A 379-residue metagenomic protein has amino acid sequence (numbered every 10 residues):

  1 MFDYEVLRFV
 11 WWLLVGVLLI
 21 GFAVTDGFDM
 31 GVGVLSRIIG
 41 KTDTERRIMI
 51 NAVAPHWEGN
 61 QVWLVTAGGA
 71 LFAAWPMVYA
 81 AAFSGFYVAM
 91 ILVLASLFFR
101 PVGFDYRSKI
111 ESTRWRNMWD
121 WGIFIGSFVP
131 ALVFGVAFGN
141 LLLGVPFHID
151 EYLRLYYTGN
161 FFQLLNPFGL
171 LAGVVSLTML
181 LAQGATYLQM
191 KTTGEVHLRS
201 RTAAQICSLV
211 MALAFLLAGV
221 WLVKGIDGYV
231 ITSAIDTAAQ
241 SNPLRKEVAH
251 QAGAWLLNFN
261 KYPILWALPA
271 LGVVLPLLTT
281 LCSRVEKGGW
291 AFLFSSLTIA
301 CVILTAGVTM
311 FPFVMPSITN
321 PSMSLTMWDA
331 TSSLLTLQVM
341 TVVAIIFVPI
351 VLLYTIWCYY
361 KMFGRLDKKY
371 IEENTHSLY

Functional and structural regions predicted by a protein language model:
M1-G59, V65-G69: N-terminal signal-anchor module of multipass membrane proteins
M1-L13, F72-Y87, L142-L153, N160-P167: Helix-coil boundary and interhelical linker segments in multi-pass alpha-helical membrane proteins
W11-F22, F83-S96, F124-V129, Q163-L177 (+1 more regions): Alpha-helical transmembrane segments
S36-M49, A74-A80, P101-W121, L188-S200 (+2 more regions): Membrane-interfacial helix termini and the short, flexible loops that connect transmembrane helices in multi-pass
H56-P130, L141-H148, S233, F259-N260: Membrane-interface helix-loop-helix modules in multi-pass inner-membrane proteins
K109-K287: Long, contiguous internal "core" modules enriched in hydrophobic/ aromatic residues
V230-N242, L304-M323: Juxtamembrane non-transmembrane "cap" segments at the membrane-aqueous interface of multi-pass membrane proteins
K246-Q251, S317-L337: Short, membrane-exposed interhelical loops at transmembrane-helix boundaries
